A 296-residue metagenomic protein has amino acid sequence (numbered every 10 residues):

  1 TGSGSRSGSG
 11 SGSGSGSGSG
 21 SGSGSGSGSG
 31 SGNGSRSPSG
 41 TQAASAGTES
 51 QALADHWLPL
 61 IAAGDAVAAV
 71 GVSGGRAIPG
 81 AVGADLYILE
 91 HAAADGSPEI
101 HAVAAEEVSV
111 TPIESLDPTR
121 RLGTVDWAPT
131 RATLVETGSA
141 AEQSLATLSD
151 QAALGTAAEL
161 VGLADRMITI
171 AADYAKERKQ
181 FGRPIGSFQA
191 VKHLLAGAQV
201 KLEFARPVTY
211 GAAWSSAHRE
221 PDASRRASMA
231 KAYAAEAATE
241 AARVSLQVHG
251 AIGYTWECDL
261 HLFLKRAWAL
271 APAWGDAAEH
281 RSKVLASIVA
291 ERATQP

Functional and structural regions predicted by a protein language model:
T1-P112: Glycine-rich flavin
S5-G26, G30-A43, G138, T147-P296: Alpha-helical interface subdomain recognition
T48-Q51, A94-G96, T133-A140, A217-P221: Short, glycine- and charge-enriched coil/turn segments that flank and shape catalytic ligand pockets
L53-W57, G83, R121, D126 (+2 more regions): Internal, well-ordered alpha-helical segments in soluble enzyme and binding-protein domains
A105-S109, S115-P118, S139-A140: A short, sequence-level motif marking secondary-structure junctions
E106, A128-T130, F263: Generic beta-structure capping elements
P118-Q151: A short, charged helix-loop
